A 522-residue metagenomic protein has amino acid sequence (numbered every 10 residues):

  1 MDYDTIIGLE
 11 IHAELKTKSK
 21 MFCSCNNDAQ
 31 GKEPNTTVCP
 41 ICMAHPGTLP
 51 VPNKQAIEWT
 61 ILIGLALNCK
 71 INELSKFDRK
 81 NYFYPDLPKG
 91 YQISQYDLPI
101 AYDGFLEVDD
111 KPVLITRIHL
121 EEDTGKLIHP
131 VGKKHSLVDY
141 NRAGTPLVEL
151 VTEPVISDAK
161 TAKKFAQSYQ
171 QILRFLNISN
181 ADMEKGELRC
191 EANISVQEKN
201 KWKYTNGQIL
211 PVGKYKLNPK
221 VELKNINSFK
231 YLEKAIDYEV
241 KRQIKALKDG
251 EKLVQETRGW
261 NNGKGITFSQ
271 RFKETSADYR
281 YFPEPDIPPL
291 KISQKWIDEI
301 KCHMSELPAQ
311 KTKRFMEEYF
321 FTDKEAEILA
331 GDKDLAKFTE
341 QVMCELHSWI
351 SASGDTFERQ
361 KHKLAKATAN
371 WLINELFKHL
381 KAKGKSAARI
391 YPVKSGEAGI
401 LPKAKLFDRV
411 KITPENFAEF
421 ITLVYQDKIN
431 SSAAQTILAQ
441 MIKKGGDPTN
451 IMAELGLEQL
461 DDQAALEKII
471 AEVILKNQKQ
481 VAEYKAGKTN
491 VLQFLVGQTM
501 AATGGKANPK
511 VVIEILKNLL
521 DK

Functional and structural regions predicted by a protein language model:
M1-E306, E317, D323, C344-L364 (+4 more regions): Basic, nucleic-acid-interacting segments
K16, Q197, K241, A336 (+8 more regions): Amphipathic alpha-helical core segments of compact helical bundles
V113-T116, E122-G125, I266-L290, A365-K383 (+1 more regions): Structured, non-catalytic alpha/beta "coupling" segments that mediate domain-domain communication and provide generic
Y140-T145, S157, M183-C190, K199-K203 (+2 more regions): C-terminal non-catalytic interaction appendages of large macromolecular assemblies
G186-K199, E317-M343, K363-K383, K411-F417 (+1 more regions): Core structural elements
I297-H303, Q310, V342, F417-I429: Extended, non-catalytic structural segments that build the interaction scaffolds of large macromolecular assemblies
A387-P392, F407-A418, K428-A501: Strongly charged, low-complexity linkers/loops
